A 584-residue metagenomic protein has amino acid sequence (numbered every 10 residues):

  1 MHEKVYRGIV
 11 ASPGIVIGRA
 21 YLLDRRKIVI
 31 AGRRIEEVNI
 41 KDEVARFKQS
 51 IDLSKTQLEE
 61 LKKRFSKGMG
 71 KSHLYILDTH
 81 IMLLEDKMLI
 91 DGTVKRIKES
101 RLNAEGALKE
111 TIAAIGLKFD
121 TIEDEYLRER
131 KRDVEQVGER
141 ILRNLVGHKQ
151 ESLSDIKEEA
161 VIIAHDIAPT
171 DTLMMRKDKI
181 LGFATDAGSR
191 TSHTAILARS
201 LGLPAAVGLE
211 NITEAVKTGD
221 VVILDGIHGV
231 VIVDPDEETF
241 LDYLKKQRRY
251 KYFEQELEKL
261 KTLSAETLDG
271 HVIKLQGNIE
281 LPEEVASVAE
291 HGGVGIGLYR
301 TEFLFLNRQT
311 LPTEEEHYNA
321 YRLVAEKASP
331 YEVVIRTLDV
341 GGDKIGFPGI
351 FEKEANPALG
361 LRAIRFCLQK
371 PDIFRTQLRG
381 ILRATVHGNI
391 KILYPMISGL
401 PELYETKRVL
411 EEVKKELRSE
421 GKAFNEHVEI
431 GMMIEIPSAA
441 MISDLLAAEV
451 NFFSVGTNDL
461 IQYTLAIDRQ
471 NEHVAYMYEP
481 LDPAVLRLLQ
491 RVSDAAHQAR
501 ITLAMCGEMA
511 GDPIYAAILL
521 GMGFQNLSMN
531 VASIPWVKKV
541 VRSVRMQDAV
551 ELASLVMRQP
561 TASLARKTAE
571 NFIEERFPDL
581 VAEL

Functional and structural regions predicted by a protein language model:
M1-K327, V333-V340, K370, F374-L378 (+6 more regions): Non-catalytic, soluble scaffold/interaction modules
E254-L584: Conserved alpha/beta-domain cores
